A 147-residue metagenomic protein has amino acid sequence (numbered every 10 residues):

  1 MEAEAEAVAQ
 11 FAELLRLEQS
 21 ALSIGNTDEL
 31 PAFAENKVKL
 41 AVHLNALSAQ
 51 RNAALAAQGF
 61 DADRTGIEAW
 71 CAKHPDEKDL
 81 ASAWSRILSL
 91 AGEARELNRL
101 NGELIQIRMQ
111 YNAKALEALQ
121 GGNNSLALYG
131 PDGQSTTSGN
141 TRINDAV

Functional and structural regions predicted by a protein language model:
M1-A72, D79-S82: Extended, charge-rich alpha-helical scaffolding segments
E68-V147: Short terminal interaction segments
